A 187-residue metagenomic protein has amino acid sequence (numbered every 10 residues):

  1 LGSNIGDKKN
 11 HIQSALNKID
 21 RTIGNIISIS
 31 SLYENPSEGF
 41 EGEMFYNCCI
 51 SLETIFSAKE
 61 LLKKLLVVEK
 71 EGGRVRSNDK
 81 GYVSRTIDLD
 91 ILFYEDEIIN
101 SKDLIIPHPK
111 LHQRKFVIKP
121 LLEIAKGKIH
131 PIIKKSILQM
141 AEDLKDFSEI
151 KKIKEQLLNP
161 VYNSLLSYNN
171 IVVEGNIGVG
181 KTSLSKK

Functional and structural regions predicted by a protein language model:
G2-L16: Extended accessory regions or peripheral subdomains of proteins
S14-A58: Short, surface-exposed acidic-centric catalytic microdomains
G39-F45, K59-L62, V67-L165: Flexible, gly/pro- and Lys/Arg-enriched active-site loops
I171-V173: Hydrophobic anchor at the beta1->P-loop junction of P-loop NTPases
N176: P-loop (Walker A) phosphate-binding loop of NTP-binding proteins
K181: Conserved lysine of the Walker
L184: Hydrophobic positions on the alpha1 helix immediately C-terminal to the Walker A/P-loop
K187: Conserved substrate/cofactor phosphate-moiety recognition/catalytic segment in nucleotide-dependent phosphotransferases
